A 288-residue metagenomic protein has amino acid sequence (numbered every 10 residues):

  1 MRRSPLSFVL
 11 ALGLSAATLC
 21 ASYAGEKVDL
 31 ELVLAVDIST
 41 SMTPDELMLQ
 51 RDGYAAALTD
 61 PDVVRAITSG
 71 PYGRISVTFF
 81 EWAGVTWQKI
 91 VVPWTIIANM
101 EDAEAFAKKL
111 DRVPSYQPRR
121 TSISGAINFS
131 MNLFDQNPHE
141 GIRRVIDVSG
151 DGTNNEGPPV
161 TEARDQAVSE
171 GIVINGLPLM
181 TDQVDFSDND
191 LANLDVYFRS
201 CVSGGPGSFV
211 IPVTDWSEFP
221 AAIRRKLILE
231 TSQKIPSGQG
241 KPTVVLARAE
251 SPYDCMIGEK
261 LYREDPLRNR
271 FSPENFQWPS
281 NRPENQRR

Functional and structural regions predicted by a protein language model:
V9-T18: Bacterial N-terminal signal peptides
E26-P93, V145-S149: Von Willebrand factor
D37-S39, S130, I142-E156, V202: DG-centered beta-turn motif at the end of beta-strands
I67, T153-S200: VWA/integrin I-like adhesion module and closely mimicked acidic/polar interface patches used
G70-K109, F186-R199: Short beta-strand-loop
K89, E101-R144, G176-N189, N193 (+1 more regions): Von Willebrand factor
L179-S237: Von Willebrand factor A/integrin I-like adhesion domains
I211-R288: C-terminal "exit" segments of structured domains
